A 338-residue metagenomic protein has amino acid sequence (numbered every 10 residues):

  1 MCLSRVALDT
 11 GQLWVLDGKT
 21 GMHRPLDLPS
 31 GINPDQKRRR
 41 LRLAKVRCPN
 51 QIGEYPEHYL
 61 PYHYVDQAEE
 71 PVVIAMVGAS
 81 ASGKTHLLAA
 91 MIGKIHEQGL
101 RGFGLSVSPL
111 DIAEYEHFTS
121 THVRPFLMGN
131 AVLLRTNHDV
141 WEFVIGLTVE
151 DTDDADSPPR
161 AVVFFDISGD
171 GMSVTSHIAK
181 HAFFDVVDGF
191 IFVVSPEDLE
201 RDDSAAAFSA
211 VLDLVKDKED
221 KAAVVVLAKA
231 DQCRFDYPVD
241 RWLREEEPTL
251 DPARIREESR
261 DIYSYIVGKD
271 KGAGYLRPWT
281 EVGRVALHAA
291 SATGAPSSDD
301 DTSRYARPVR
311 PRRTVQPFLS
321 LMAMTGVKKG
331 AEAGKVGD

Functional and structural regions predicted by a protein language model:
M1-D66: Long, basic/Gly/Ser/Thr-rich N-terminal segments that mediate initial subcellular attachment or targeting
L60, D139-V149, D154-G189, E197-A210: Switch II of P-loop NTPase G domains
D66, I95-L134, A333-G334: Flexible phosphate/Mg2+-sensing switch loops adjacent to catalytic phosphate-binding sites
E70-V73: Pre-Walker A (Motif I) flank of P-loop NTPase domains
V77-G78: The Walker A (P-loop) glycine that initiates the GxxxxGKT/S ATP-binding motif of P-loop NTPases
S82-K84: Conserved glycine(s) of the Walker
L87-E97: A conserved segment at the C-terminal end of the G1
A182-D338: Conserved GTP-binding G-domain of TRAFAC-class P-loop NTPases and closely related GTPase folds
